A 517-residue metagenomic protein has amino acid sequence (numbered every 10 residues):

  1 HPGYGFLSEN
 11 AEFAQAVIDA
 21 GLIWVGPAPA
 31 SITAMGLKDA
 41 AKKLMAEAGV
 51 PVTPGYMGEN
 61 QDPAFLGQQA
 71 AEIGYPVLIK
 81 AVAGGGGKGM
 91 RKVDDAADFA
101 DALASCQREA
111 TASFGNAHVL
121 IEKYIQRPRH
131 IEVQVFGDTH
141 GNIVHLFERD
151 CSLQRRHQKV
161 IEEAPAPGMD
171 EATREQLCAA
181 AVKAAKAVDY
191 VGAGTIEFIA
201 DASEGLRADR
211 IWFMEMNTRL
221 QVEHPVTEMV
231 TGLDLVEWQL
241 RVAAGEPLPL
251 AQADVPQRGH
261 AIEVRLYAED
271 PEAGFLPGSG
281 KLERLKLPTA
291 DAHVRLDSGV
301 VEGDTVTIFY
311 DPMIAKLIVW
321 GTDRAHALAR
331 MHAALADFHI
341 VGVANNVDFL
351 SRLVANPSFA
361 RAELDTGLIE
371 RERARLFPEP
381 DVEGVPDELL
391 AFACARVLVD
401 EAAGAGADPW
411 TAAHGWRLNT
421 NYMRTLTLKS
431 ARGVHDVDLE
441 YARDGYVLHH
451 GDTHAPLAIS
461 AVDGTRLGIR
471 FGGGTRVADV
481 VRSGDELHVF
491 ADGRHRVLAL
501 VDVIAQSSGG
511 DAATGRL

Functional and structural regions predicted by a protein language model:
H1, L78, G89-K92, L120-E122 (+24 more regions): Structured core elements
H1-I196, A200-H224: N-terminal beta-alpha lobe that positions the nucleotide/phosphoryl donor in ATP/NTP-coupled carboxylate activation
E9-Q15, E263, A273, L364-D365 (+1 more regions): Structured, non-catalytic alpha/beta "coupling" segments that mediate domain-domain communication and provide generic
D95, G137-N142, A200-R207, A244 (+4 more regions): Short acidic-glycine loop/turn motifs at beta-strand connectors
D95-D98, D150-S152, L439-G445, A458-R466 (+2 more regions): A short, sequence-level motif marking secondary-structure junctions
A181, P225-P456: Catalytic cores of soluble metabolic enzymes centered on carboxylation/carboxyl-transfer
H449-R476: A conserved acidic, glycine/proline-rich C-terminal tail/linker
V503-L517: Acidic, low-complexity mobile loops and tails
